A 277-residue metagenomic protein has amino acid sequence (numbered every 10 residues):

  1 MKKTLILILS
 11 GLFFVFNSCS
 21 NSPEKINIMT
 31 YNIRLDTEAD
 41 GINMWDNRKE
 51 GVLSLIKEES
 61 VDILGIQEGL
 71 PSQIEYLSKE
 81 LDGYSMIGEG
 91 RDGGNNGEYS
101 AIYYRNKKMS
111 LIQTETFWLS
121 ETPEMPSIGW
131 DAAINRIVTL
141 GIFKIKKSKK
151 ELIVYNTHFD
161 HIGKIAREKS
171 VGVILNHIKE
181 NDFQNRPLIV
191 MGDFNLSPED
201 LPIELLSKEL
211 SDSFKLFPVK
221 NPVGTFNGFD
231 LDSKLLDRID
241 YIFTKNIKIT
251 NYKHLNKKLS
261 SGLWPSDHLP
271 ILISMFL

Functional and structural regions predicted by a protein language model:
K2-L5, V15-E80, R91-G97, G172 (+1 more regions): N-terminal, active-site-proximal structural segment of metallo-dependent hydrolase catalytic domains
I26, D62-I63, L152, P187-I189 (+2 more regions): Short, Asp-centered acidic motifs that coordinate Mg2+ and/or phosphate in catalytic or ligand-binding sites
T30-E50, L119-A133, D160, S233: Acidic/histidine-rich helix-loop elements that form or flank divalent-metal/phosphate-binding sites at the catalytic
N32-I33, T157-F159, D193-F194, L269: Active-site metal-binding loops of divalent metal-dependent hydrolases
N47, G51-L55, S72, Y76 (+7 more regions): Extracytoplasmic/secreted proteins, especially bacterial periplasmic and envelope-associated proteins
I63-E151, Y155, K253-L255: Structured beta-strand-rich core segments of catalytic domains in phosphoester-bond hydrolases
L64-Q67, G88-E89, I189-D193, D212-K215: Active-site neighborhood of phospho(di)ester-bond hydrolases with catalytic His/Asp-centered motifs
I165, N176-L188, L196-L277: Metal-dependent phosphoester-hydrolase catalytic domains
